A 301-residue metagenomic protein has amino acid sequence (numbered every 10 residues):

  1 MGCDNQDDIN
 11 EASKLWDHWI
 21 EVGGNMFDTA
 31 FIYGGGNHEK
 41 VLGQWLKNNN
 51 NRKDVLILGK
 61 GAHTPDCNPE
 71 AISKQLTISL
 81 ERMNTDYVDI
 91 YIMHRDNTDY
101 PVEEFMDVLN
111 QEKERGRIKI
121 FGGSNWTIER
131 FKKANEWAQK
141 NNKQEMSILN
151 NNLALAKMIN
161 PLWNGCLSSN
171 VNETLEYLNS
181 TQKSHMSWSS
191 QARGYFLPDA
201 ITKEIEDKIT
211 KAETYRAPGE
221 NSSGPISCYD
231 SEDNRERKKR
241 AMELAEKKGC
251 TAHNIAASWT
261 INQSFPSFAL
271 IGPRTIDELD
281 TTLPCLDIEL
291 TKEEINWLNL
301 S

Functional and structural regions predicted by a protein language model:
M1-N10, K60-E70, H94, T98-D99: Active-site mouth loops of central-metabolism enzymes
M1-V55, E114: N-terminal binding-site loop/beta-alpha segment at the start of enzyme catalytic domains that lines or forms
Q6-W19, C67-M83, F131-E136: Short, acidic/polar
E21, G43-D54, T77-N84, N110-K113 (+1 more regions): Acidic (Asp/Glu)-rich catalytic clusters
F27, V88, F121: Glycine-centered flexible beta-alpha turn that most often forms the glycine-rich phosphate-binding loop
K53-P65, I148-L153: A short, structured active-site edge motif that brings together acidic residues
L80-P101: Active-site groove signature of glycoside hydrolases
Y100-L300: Beta/alpha (TIM)-barrel catalytic core signal, keyed to glycine-rich beta->alpha loops juxtaposed to Asp/Glu that bind
